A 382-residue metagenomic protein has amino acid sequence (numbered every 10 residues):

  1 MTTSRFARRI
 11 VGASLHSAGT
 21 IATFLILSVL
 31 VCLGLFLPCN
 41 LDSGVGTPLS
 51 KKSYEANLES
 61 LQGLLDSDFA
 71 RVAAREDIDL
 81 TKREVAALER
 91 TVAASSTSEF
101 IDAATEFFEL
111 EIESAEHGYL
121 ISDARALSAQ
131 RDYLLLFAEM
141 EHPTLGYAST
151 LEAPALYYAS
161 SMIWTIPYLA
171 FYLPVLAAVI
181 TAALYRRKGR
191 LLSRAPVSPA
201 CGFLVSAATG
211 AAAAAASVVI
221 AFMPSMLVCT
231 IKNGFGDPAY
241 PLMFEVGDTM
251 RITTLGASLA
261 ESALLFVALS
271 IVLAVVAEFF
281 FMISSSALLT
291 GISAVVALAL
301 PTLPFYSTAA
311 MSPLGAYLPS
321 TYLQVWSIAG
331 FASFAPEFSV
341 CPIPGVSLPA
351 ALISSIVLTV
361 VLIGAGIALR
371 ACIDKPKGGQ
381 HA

Functional and structural regions predicted by a protein language model:
M1-L27: Aromatic- and glycine-rich beta-strand/loop motifs that create alpha-glucan
T20-L35, S270, S333-A382: Alpha-helical transmembrane segments of multi-pass membrane transporters/translocases
S28-V31, G210, V295-A299, T359: Residue-level recognition of pore/gate-forming positions within transmembrane alpha-helices of multi-pass
L33-L61, E139-L184, L204-M282, S333-L348: Secretory targeting signals
N40, S284-L318: Transmembrane helix segments
A56-E152: Long, solvent-exposed extracytoplasmic domains/loops
A178-A195, P199: Transmembrane helix boundary and interhelical loop/hinge segments in multi-pass membrane proteins
S312-E337: Short hydrophobic, aromatic-rich alpha-helical segments embedded in or entering the lipid bilayer of multi-pass
